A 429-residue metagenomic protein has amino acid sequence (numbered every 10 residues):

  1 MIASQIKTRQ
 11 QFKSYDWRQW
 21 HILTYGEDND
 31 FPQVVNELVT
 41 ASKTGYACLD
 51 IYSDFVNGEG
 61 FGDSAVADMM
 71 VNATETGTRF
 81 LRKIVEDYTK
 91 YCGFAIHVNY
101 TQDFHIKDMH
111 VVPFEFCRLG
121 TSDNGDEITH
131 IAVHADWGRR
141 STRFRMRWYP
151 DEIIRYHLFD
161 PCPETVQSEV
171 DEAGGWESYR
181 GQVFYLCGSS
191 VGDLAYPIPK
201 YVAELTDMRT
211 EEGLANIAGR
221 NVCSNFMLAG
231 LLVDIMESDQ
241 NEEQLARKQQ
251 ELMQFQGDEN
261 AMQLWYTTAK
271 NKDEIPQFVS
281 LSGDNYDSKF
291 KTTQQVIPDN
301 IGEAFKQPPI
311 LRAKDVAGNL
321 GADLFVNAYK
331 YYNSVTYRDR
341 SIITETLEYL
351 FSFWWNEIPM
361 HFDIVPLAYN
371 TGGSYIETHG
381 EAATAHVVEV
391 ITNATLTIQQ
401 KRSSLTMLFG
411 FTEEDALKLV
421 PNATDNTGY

Functional and structural regions predicted by a protein language model:
M1-L49, G60, A67-A269, F411-D415: Structured, contiguous alpha/beta core segments that scaffold functional sites
D16-V39, D234-A246, A269-N300, L320-I342 (+1 more regions): Extended, non-catalytic structural segments that build the interaction scaffolds of large macromolecular assemblies
L38, S42, E59, I84 (+7 more regions): Generic structural signal for hydrophobic core residues of well-folded globular domains
I51-D54: Extended alpha-helical coiled-coil "stalk/arm" regions that scaffold and mediate dimerization/assembly in large
H105, D363-V365: Short alpha-helical "patches" and their helix-cap loops
G125, T129-R145, Y149-I154, A246-A322 (+2 more regions): Long amphipathic alpha-helical segments
A328-N356, N422-Y429: Long, compositionally biased
V365-N370, M407-Y429: Short, amphipathic C-terminal "tail helix"
